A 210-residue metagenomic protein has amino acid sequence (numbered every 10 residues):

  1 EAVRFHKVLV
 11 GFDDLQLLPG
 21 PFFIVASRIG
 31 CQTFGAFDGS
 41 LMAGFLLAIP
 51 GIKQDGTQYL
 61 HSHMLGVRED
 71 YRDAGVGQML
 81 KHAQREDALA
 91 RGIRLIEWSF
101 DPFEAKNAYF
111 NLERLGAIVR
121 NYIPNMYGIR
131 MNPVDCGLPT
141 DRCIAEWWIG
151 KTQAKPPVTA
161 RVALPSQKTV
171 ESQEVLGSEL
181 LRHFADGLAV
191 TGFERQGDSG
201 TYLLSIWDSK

Functional and structural regions predicted by a protein language model:
E1-E69, T191-Q196, W207: A conserved beta-strand-loop-helix scaffold within acyl/acetyltransferase catalytic domains
R68, R72, D101: Residue-level recognition of the GNAT/N-acetyltransferase active site
Y71, G75-A83: Conserved acetyl-CoA pyrophosphate-binding loop and the N-cap/start of the following alpha-helix in GNAT-like
R85, L89, E113, L181-F184: Non-catalytic positions within long, well-ordered alpha-helices that form the structural scaffold/packing of enzyme
A88-D101: Conserved GNAT acetyl-CoA-binding A-motif
S99, G116-P133, G192-R195: Conserved catalytic-core motifs of GNAT/GCN5-like acyltransferases
N125-P156, S205-D208: C-terminal "cap" of GNAT-fold acetyltransferases
V158-K210: Charged, low-complexity intrinsically disordered regulatory/assembly segments
